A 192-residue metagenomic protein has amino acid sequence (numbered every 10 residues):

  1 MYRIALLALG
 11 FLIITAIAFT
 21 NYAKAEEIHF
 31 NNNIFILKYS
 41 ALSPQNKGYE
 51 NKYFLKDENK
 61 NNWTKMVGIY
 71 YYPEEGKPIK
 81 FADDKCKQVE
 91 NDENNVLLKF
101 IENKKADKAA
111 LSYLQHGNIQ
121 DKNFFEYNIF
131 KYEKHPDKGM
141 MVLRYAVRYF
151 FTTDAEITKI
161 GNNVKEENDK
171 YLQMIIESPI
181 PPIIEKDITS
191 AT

Functional and structural regions predicted by a protein language model:
M1-I4, A8: Positively charged n-region of N-terminal signal peptides that target proteins for export
A8-A18: Bacterial N-terminal signal peptides
A18-A25: Boundary at the C-terminal end of the N-terminal hydrophobic targeting segment
H29-P44, N91-N103: Short secondary-structure junctions
N33-P73: Secretory pathway targeting signatures of secreted, lumenal, and periplasmic proteins
K65-D107: Mid-chain, structured segments of secreted extracytoplasmic proteins
N91-Y132: Signature of long, low-cysteine stretches enriched in small and polar/charged residues
L143-T192: Surface-exposed amphipathic alpha-helical segments
